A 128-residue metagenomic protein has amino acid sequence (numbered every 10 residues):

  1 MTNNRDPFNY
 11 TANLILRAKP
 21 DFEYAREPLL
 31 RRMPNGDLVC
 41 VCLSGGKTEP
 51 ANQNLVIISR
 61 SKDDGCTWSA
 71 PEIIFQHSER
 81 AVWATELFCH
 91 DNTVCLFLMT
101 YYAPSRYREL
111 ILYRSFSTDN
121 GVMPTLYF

Functional and structural regions predicted by a protein language model:
M1-F128: Asp-box/BNR beta-propeller blade signature and adjacent active/binding-site loops in extracellular glycan-interacting
